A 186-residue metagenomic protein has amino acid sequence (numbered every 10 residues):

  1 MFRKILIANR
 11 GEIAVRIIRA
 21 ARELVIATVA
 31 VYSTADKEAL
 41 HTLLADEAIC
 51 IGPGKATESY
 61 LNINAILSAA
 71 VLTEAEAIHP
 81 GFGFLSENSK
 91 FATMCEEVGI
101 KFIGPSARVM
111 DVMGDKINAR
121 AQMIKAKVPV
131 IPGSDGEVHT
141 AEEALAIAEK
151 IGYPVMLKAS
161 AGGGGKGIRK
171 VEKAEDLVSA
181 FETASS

Functional and structural regions predicted by a protein language model:
M1-S186: N-terminal beta-alpha lobe that positions the nucleotide/phosphoryl donor in ATP/NTP-coupled carboxylate activation
